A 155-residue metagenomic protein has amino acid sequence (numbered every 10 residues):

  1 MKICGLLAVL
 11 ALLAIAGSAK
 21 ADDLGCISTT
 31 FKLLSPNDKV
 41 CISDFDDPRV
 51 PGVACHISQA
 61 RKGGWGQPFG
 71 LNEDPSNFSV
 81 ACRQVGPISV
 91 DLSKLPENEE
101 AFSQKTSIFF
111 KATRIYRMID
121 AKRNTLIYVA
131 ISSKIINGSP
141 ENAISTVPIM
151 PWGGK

Functional and structural regions predicted by a protein language model:
M1-L7: Bacterial N-terminal signal peptides that target proteins for export
L7-A14: Bacterial N-terminal signal peptides
G17-A21: Sec/Tat signal peptide C-region and signal peptidase I cleavage site
D22-P75, S79: N-terminal secretory signal peptides
I42-F45, V80-C82, Y116, Y128-V129 (+1 more regions): Generic structural hydrophobic/aromatic packing signal, biased to beta-strands
P48-P51, A121-T125: Short, solvent-exposed coil/turn segments at beta-strand boundaries
A54-A121: Mature extracytoplasmic domains of secretory-pathway proteins
K122-K155: C-terminal partner/receptor-binding element of secreted or periplasmic proteins
